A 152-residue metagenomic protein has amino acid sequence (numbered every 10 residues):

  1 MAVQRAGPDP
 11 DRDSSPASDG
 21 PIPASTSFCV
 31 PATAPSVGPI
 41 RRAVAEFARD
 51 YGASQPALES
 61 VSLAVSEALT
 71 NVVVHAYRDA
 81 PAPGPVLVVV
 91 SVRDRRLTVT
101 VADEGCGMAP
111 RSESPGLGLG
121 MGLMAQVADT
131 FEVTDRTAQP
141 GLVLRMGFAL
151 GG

Functional and structural regions predicted by a protein language model:
M1-S27, V127-G152: Flexible, glycine-/charge-rich segments associated with ATP-binding catalytic modules
R42-S66: Conserved short strand/loop->alpha-helix "switch" segment adjacent to the catalytic nucleotide/phosphoryl-transfer site
E67, N71, H75: Conserved polar catalytic motif of the HATPase_c/GHKL fold
A76-P81: A short, flexible helix-to-loop-to-beta junction within the catalytic ATP-binding CA
A82-S91: A conserved short beta-strand within the histidine kinase catalytic ATPase domain
R95-G120: Glycine-rich/acidic phosphate-handling loop/turn and adjacent ATP-lid/helix of nucleotide-binding kinase/ATPase domains
L119, L123-D129: A short alpha-helix in the C-terminal ATP-binding CA
